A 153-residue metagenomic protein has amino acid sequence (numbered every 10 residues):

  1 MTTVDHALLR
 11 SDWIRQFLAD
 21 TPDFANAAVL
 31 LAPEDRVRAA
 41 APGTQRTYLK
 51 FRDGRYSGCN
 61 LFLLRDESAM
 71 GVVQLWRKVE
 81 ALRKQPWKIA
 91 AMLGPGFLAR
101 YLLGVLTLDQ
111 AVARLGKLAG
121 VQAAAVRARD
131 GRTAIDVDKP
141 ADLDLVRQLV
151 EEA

Functional and structural regions predicted by a protein language model:
M1-D5: Short beta-strand-to-loop acidic/aromatic patch adjacent to the donor-nucleotide binding site
L8-K117, A128-R132: Conserved core of the sugar-phosphate nucleotidyltransferase
V112, E151-A153: SAM-dependent methyltransferases
A124-R127, D136: Conserved active-site beta-strand element of glycosyltransferases/polysaccharide synthases
K139: Short, conserved phosphate/pyrophosphate- and ester-handling motifs at nucleotide-, phospho-/glycolipid
L143-Q148: Short amphipathic alpha-helices within nucleic acid-binding modules
